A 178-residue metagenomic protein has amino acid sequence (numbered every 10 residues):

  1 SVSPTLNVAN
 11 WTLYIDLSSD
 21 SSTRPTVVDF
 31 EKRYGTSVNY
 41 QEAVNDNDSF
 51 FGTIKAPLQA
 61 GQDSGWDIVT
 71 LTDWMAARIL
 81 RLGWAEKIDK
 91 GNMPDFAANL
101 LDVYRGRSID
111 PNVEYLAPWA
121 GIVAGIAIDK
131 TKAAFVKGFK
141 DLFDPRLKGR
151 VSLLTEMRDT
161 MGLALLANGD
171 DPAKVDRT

Functional and structural regions predicted by a protein language model:
S1-A77: Early extracytoplasmic/lumenal segment of secretory-pathway proteins
P4, I122, L147: Residues that flank catalytic or metal-binding motifs in active/ligand-binding sites
N7-N10, N39-E42, D67-L71, P118 (+3 more regions): Structural recognition of the beta-strand scaffold that forms the well-ordered cores of secreted hydrolase catalytic
L13-D16, N45-D48, D73-R78, A124 (+3 more regions): Solvent-exposed loop/turn segments at secondary-structure junctions within structured extracellular/periplasmic domains
S22-P25, D29, S49, T53 (+6 more regions): Extracytoplasmic/secreted proteins, especially bacterial periplasmic and envelope-associated proteins
Y34-S37, L58-G61, D73, L80-G83 (+4 more regions): Sec/Tat-exported extracytoplasmic proteins
Q59-L71, E86-G125, R150: A structural signal for short loop-to-beta-strand junctions that line the ligand-binding cleft of periplasmic/secreted
K130-V136, K148, L154-T178: Extracytoplasmic/periplasmic substrate-binding proteins
